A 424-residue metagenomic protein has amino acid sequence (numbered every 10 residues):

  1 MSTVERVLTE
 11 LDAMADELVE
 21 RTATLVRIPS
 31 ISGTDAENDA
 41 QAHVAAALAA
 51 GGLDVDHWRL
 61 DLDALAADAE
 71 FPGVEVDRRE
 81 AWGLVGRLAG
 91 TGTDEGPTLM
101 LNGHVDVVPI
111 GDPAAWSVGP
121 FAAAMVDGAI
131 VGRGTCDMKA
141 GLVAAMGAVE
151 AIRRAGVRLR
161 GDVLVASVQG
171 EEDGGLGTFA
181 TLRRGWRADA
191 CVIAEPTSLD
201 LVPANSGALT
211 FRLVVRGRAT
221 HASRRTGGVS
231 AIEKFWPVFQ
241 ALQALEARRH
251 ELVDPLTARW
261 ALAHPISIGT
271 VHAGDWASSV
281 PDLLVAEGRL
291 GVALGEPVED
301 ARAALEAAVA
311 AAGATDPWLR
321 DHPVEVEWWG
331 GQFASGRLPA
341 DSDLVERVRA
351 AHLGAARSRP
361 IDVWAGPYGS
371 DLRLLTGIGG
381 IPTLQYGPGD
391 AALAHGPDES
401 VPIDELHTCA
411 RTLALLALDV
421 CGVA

Functional and structural regions predicted by a protein language model:
M1-R6, D77, A89, R212-A424: Metal-dependent amide/peptide-bond hydrolase catalytic core, centered on the "pita-bread" metallohydrolase fold
S2-I130, L159, D390: Acidic/His- and Gly-rich active-site-bordering loop/insert found across diverse amide/peptide-bond hydrolases
D56, M100, L164-A166, E325: A structural signal for isolated positions on well-ordered beta-strands in alpha/beta enzyme cores
N102-G103, A166-S167, V192-A194, V214-R216 (+1 more regions): Short beta-strand segments
I110-M125, P203-V214, A350, L384: Acidic-glycine-rich active-site phosphate/pyrophosphate-binding loop
A115, V157-R158, V202-A208, A277-P281 (+1 more regions): Short glycine/proline-enriched loop/turn "hinge" motifs that connect secondary-structure elements and lie
I130, C136-T210, C421-A424: Acidic/histidine-rich catalytic neighborhood of metal-dependent amide-processing enzymes
